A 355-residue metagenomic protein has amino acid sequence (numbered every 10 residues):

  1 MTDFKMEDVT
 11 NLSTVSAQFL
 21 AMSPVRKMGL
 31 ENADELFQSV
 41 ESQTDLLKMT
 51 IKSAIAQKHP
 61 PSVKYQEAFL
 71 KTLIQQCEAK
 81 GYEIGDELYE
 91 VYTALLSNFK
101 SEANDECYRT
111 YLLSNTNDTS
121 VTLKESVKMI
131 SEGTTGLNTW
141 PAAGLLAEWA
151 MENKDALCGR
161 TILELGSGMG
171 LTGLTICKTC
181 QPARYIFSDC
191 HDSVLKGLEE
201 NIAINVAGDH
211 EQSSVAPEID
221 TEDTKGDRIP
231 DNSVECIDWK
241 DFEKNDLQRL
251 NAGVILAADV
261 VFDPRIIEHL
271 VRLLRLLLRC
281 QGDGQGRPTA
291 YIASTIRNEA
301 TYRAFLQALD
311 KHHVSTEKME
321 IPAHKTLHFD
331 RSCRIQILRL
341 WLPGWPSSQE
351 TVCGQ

Functional and structural regions predicted by a protein language model:
M1-Q355: S-adenosylmethionine-dependent methyltransferases
